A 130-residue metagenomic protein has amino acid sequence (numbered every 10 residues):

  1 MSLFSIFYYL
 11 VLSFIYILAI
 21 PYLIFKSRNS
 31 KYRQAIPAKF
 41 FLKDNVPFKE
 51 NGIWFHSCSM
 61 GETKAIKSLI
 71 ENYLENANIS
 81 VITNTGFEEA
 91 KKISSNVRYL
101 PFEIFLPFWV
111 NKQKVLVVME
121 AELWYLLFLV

Functional and structural regions predicted by a protein language model:
M1-R33: Helix-enriched interaction subdomains in cytosolic or periplasmic regions, typified by TIR/SEFIR signaling/NADase cores
I20-S27, K31-D44, K49-V130: Active-site and donor-binding regions of nucleotide-sugar-utilizing enzymes
